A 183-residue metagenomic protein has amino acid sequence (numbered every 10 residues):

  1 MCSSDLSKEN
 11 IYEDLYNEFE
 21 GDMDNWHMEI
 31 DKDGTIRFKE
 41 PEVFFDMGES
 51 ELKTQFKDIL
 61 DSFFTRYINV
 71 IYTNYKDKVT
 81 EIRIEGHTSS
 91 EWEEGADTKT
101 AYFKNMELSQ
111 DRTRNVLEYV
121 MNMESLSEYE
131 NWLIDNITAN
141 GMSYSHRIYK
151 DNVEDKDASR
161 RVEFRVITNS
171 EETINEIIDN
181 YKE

Functional and structural regions predicted by a protein language model:
M1-S3: Short, small-residue-biased leader/transition segments that mark boundaries at the very start of proteins
D5-M23, M28: N-proximal, solvent-exposed amphipathic alpha-helical segments enriched in charged/polar residues
Y16-D22, E49-R83, L117-N122, F164 (+1 more regions): Periplasmic peptidoglycan-binding/anchoring modules of Gram-negative envelope and division proteins
N25, K78-T80, D135, R160: Loop/turn elements at helix/coil->beta-strand transitions in domains of secreted/extracellular proteins
H27, I71-K76, E128-E130, V153-E154: Surface-exposed acidic, glycine-flexible loop patches that form ligand/cofactor-binding and adhesion interfaces
E29-P41, D77-G86: Short coil-to-beta-strand
D31-D61, E91-K104: Short, solvent-exposed beta-strand/turn patches at coil↔beta or beta↔helix junctions that act as interaction loops
T54, H87-N180: Periplasmic OmpA-like peptidoglycan-binding domain that tethers envelope proteins to the cell wall
